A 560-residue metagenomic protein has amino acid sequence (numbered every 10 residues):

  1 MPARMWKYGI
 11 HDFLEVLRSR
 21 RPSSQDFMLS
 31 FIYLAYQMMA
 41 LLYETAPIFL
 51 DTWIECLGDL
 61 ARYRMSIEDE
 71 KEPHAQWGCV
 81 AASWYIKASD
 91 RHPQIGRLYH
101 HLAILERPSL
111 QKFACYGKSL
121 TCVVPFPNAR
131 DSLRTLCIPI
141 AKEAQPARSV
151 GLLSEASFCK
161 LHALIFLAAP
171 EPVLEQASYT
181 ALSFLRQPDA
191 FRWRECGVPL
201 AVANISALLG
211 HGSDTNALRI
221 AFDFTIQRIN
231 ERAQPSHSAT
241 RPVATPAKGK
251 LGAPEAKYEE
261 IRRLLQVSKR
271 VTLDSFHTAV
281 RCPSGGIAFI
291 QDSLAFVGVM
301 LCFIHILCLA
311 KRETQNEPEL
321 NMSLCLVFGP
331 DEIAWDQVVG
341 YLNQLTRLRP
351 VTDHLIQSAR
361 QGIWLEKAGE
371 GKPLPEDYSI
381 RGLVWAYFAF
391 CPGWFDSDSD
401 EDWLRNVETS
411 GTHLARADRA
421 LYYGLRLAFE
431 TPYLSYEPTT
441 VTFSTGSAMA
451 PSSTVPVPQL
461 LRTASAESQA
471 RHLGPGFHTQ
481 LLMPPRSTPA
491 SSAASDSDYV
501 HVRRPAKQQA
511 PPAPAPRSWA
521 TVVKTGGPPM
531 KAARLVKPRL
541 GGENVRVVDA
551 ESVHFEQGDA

Functional and structural regions predicted by a protein language model:
M1-F49, T240, P246-A253, E260 (+4 more regions): Long, acidic/serine-threonine-rich intrinsically disordered regions with weak helical/coil propensity that act as
W6-V16, L57-R62, L301, H305-P318: HEAT-repeat alpha-solenoid elements in large eukaryotic scaffold proteins
L34-L41, S83-W84, D336, G340: Alpha-helical solenoid scaffolds in eukaryotic proteins
A40-A239: Long all-alpha helical scaffold domains
P47-L50, D69-P73, G96-H100, P127-T135 (+4 more regions): Structured alpha-helical bundle/scaffold domains in large eukaryotic membrane-trafficking regulators
A144-S435: Extended alpha-helical solenoid scaffold regions that build the rod-like backbones of large eukaryotic assemblies
A420-A464: Low-complexity, intrinsically disordered activation/interaction regions
S453, V457-A560: Long, compositionally biased intrinsically disordered regions
